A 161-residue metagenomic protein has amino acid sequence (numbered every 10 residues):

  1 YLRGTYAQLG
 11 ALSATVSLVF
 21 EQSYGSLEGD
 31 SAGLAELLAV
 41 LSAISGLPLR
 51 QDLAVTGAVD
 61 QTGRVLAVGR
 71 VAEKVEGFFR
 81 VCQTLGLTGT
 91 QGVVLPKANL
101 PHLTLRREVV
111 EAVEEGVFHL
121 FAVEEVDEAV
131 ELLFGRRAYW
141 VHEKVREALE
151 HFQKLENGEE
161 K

Functional and structural regions predicted by a protein language model:
Y1-K161: Peripheral, non-AAA+ core regions of ATP-driven protein-machinery
